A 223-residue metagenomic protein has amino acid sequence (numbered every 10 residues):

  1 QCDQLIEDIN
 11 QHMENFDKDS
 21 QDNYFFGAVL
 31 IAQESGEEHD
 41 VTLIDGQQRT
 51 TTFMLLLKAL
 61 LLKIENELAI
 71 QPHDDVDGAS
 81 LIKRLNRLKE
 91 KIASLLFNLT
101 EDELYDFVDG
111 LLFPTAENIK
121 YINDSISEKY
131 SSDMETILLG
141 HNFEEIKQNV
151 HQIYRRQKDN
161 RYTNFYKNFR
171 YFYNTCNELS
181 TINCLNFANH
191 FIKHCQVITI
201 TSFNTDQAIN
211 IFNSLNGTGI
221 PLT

Functional and structural regions predicted by a protein language model:
Q1-T223: Glycine- and hydrophobic-rich flexible loops that cap the catalytic core of alpha/beta enzyme folds
